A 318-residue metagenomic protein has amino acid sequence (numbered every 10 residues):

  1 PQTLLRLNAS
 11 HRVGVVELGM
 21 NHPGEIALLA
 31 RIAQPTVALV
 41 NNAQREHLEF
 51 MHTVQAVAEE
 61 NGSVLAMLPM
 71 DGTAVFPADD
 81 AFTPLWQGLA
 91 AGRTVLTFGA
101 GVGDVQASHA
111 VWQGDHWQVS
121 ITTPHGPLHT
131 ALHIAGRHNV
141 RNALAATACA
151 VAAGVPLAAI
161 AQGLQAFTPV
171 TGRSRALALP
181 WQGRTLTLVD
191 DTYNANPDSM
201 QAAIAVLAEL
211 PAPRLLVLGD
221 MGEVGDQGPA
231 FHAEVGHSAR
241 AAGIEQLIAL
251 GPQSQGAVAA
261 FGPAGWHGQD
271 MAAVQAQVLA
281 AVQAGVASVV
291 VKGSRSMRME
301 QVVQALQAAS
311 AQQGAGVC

Functional and structural regions predicted by a protein language model:
P1, H22-I26, V140-A143, P197-M200 (+1 more regions): Short glycine/serine/threonine-rich phosphate/pyrophosphate-binding segments that cradle anionic phosphate groups
Q2, A27, G62-S63, P84 (+4 more regions): Active-site phosphate/pyrophosphate- and oxyanion-stabilizing loops and adjacent acidic/basic residues in soluble
Q2, R6-R12, L18-E46, T83-P127 (+2 more regions): Extended acidic/charged loop-beta regions that coordinate divalent cations and stabilize anionic phosphate/carboxylate
E17, L29, N41, V57 (+8 more regions): Residue-level signal for inorganic ion chemistry
G19, E46-Q55, N194: Flexible beta-alpha connector loops of hexameric P-loop NTPases
A38-Q44, T73-F76, L215-V217: Conserved beta-strand/loop subsegment of P-loop NTPase cores
F50, M70, A91-T94, D115 (+3 more regions): ATP-dependent carboxylate-amine ligase
E60-L68: Substrate-engagement module of ASCE P-loop NTPases
